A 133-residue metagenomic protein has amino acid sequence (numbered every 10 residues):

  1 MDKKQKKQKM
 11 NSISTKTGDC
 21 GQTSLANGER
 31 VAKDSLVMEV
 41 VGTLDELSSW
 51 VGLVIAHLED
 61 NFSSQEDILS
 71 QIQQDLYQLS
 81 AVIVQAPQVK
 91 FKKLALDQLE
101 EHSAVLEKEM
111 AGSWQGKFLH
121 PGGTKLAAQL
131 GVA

Functional and structural regions predicted by a protein language model:
D2-A133: Phosphate/pyrophosphate-binding loop motifs in nucleotide- or prenyl diphosphate-using proteins
